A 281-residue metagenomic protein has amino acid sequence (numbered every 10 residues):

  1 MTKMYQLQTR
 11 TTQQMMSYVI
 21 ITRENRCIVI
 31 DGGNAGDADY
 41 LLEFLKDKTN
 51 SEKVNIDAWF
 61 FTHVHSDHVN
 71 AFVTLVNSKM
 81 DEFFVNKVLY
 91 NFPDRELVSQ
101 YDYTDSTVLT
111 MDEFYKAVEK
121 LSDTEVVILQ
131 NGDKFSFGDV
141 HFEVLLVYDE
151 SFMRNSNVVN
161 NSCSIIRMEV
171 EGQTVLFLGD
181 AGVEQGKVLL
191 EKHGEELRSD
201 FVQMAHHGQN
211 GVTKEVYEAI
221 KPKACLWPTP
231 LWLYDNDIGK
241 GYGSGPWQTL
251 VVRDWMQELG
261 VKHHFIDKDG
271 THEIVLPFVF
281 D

Functional and structural regions predicted by a protein language model:
M1-V54, V126-E196, E273-D281: Core dinuclear metal-dependent hydrolase active-site scaffold
Q14, G36, V64-N70, D94-V98 (+5 more regions): Active-site environment of divalent metal-dependent phosphoester hydrolases
R26, A38-P93, K192-Q209, K221-L226: Active-site metal-binding motif and surrounding structural segment of the metallo-beta-lactamase
I30-N34, W59-F60, Y101-D105, V202-M204 (+1 more regions): Second-shell loop/turn segments in exported
D31, L178, M204-H206, P228: Thr-Gly-centered strand-to-loop micro-motif
D37-L41, H68-A71, T107-A117, F177 (+4 more regions): Stable alpha-helical elements in mature extracytoplasmic
L41-E43, F72-T74, D102, L189-E191 (+2 more regions): Short amphipathic alpha-helical segments
K87-L89, R95-E143, Y148, M153-N160 (+2 more regions): Binuclear metal-ion centers of metallo-dependent hydrolases, dominated by the metallo-beta-lactamase
